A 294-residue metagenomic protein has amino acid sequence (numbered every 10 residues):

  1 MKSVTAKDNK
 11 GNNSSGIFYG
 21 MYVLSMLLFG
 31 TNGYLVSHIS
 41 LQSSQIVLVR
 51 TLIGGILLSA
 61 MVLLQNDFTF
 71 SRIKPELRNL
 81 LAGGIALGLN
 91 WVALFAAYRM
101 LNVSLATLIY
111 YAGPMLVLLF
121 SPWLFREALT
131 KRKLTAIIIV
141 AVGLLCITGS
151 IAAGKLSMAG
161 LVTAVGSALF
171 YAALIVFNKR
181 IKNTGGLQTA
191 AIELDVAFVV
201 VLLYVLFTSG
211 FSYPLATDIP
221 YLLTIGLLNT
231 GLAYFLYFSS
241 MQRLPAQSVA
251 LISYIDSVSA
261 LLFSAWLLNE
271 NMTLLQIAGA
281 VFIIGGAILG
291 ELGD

Functional and structural regions predicted by a protein language model:
M1-L48, L52, I85, A153-R180: Glycine-/small-residue-enriched transmembrane alpha-helix faces in small-molecule transporters and effluxers
D8-N9, G55-P75, V140-K155, V196-D218 (+3 more regions): Membrane-interface helix-cap regions at the ends of transmembrane helices in multi-pass membrane proteins
I17-L27, F68-A93, M158-S167, Y213-L232 (+1 more regions): Loop-to-transmembrane-helix transition segments
G30, L52, S59, G84 (+10 more regions): Hydrophobic/small/kink-forming positions within alpha-helical transmembrane segments of polytopic membrane proteins
S43-G54, A96-G113, S157-L169, T217-T230: Structural signature of hydrophobic alpha-helical transmembrane segments
L58, V62, L81, L87 (+6 more regions): Hydrophobic transmembrane alpha-helices of multi-pass small-molecule transport proteins
V62, A96, G113-T135, V258-A278: C-terminal transmembrane-helix exit sites in multi-pass transporters
A106-A112, F177-F198, T230-W266: Helix-helix packing/entry segments at the starts of transmembrane helices
